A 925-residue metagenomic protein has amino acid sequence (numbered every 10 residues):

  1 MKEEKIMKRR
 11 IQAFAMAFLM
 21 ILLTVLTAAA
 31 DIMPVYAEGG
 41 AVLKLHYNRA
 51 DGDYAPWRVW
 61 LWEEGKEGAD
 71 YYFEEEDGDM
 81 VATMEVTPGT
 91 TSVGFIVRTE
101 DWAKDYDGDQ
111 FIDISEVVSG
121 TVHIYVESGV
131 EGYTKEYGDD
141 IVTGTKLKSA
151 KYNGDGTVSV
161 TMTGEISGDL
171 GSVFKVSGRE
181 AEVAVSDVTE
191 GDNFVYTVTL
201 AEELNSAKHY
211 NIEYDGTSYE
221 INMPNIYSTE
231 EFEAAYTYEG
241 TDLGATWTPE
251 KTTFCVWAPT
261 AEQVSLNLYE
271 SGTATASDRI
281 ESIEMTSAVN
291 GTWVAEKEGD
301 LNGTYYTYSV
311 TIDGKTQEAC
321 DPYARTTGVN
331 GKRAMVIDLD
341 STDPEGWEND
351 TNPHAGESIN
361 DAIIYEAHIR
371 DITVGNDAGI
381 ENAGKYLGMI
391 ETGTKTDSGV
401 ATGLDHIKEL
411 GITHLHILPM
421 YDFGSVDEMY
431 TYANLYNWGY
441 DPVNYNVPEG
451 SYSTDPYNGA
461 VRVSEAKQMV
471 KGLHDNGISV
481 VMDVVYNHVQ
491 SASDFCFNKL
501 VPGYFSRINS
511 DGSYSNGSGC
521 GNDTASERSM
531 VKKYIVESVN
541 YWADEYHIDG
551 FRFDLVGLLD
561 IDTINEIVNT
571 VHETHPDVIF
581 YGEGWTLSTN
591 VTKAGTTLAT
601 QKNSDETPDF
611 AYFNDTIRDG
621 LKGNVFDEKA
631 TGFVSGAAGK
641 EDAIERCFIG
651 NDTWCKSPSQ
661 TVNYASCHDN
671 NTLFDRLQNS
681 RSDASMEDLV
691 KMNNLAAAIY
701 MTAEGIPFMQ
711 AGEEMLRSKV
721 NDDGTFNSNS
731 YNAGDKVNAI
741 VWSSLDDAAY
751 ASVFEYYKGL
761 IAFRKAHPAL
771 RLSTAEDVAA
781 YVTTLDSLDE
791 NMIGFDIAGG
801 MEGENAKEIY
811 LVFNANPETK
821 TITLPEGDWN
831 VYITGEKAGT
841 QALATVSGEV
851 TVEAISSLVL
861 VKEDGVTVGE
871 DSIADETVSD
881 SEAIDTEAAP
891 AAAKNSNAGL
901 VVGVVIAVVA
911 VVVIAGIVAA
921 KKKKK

Functional and structural regions predicted by a protein language model:
E38-D51, E76-G78, A82-G154, V195 (+5 more regions): The feature marks proteins involved in alpha-glucan
Y54-G65, T161-V185, E262-I280: Short, surface-exposed alpha-helix to beta-strand junction/turn motifs within ectodomains of secreted and cell-envelope
A258, G303-T304, L843-D875: C-terminal beta-strand-rich structural cap/linker in extracellular carbohydrate-active enzymes
T275-S277, E281-S287, A433, G439-Y440 (+3 more regions): Active-site-proximal helices and loops of the catalytic beta/alpha 8
R370-Y546, I564-H575, I579: Substrate-binding/active-site clefts of carbohydrate-active enzymes
P658-E826: Loop/helix patches that line or flank the sugar-binding groove of alpha-linked glycan CAZymes
V868-N895: C-terminal low-complexity, Ser/Thr- and acidic/Pro-rich disordered "stalk" regions positioned immediately N-terminal
V911-K925: C-terminal membrane-anchoring or membrane-association module
